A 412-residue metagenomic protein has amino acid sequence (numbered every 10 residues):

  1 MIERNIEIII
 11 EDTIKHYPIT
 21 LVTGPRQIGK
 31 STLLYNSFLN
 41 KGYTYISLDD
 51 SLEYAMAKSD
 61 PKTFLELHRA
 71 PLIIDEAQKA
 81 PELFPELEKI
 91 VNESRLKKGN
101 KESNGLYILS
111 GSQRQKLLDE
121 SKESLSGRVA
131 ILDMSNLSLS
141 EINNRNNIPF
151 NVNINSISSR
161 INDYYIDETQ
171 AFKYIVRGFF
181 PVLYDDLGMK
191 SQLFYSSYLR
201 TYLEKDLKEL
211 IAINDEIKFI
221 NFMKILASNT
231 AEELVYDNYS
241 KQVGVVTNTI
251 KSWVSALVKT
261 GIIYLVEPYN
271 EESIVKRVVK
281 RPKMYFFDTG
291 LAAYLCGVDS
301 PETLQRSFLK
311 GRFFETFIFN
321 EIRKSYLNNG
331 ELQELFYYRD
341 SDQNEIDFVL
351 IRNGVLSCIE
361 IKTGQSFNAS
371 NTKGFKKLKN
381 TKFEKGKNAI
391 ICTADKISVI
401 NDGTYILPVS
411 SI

Functional and structural regions predicted by a protein language model:
E3-I8, D12-Q27, S31-T44, L48 (+3 more regions): A cross-kingdom feature that marks ATP-driven nucleic-acid transaction machinery
Y54-L72: Conserved alpha-helical scaffold flanking the Walker A/P-loop in AAA+ ATPase domains
H68-E86: Conserved P-loop NTPase "ATPase switch" module shared by AAA+ and STAND
I73, K101, L106-S112, D133: Structural recognition of the conserved hydrophobic beta-strand(s) that form the central parallel beta-sheet of P-loop
F84-I108, E123: Conserved catalytic/switch belt of AAA+ P-loop NTPases
L109-Q115, E120-K122, S135-L137, C392-D395: A short beta-strand-to-loop transition that corresponds to the Sensor-1 phosphate-sensing loop of AAA+ P-loop ATPases
Q115-A130, R145-N147: Short regulatory helix/loop adjacent to the ATP-binding pocket of P-loop NTPases
S140, N144-R323, L327, F336: Interdomain hinge/linker elements that couple catalytic modules in large macromolecular machines
